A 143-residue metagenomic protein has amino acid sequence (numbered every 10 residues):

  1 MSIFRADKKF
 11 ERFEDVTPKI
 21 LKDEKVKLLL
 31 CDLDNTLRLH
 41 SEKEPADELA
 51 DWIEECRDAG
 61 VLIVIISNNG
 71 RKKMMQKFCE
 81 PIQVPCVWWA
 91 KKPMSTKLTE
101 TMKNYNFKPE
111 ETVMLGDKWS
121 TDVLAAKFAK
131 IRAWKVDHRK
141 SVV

Functional and structural regions predicted by a protein language model:
M1-C31: Non-catalytic pre-domain segments flanking phosphatase-related domains
L29-P45, L49-Q76: Substrate-recognition element of Asp-dependent hydrolases with the DxDx(T/V) motif
F78-K91: Structural recognition of alpha->loop->beta junctions
W89-S95, D137-V142: Short, acidic/turn-prone active-site loops that include or flank metal/cofactor- and phosphate-binding residues
M94-W119: Conserved Lys-Pro-Asp/Glu-containing loop-to-beta segment of HAD-superfamily phosphomonoesterases, centered on
L115-V143: Acidic, Mg2+-coordinating phosphoryl-transfer loop and its flanking beta/alpha structural elements, shared across
